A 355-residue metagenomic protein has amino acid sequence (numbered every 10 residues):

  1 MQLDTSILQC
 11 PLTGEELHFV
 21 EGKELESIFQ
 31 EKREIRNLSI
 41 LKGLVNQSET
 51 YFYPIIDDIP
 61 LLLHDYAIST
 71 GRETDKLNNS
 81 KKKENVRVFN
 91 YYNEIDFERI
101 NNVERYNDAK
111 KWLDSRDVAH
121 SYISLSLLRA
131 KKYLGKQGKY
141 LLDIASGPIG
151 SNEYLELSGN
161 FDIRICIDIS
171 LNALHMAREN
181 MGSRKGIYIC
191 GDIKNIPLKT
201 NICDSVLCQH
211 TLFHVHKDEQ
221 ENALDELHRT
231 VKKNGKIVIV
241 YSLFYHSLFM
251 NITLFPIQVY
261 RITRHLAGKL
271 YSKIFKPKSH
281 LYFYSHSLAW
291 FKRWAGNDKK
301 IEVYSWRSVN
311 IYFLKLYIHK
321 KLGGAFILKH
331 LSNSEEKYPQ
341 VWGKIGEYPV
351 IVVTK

Functional and structural regions predicted by a protein language model:
Q2-T5, E16, L25-L41, A289 (+2 more regions): A C-terminal cap/extension of S-adenosyl-L-methionine-dependent methyltransferases that defines the acceptor-substrate
L63-G135, S151-Y154: Conserved class I S-adenosyl-L-methionine
L142, G147-N195: Class I SAM-dependent methyltransferase SAM/SAH-binding core
K194-V206: A short acidic, Gly/Pro-enriched loop at the edge of an enzyme's catalytic core that lines a small-molecule cofactor
C208-T211: A short beta-strand submotif of the Rossmann-like class I SAM-dependent methyltransferase core that lines
E221-K233: A short glycine-rich, Lys/Arg-flanked "PGG" loop and its adjoining helix->strand segment in the class I
V238-H265: Conserved class I S-adenosyl-L-methionine
S279-D298: Short alpha-helix
